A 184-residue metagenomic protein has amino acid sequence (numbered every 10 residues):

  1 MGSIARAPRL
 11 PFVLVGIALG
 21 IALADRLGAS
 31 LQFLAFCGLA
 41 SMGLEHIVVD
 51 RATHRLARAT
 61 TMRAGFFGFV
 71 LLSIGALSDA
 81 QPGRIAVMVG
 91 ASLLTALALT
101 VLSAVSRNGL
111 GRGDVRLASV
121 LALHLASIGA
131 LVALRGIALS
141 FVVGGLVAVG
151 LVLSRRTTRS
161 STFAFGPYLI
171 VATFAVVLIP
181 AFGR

Functional and structural regions predicted by a protein language model:
M1-R184: A membrane-topology feature that recognizes alpha-helical transmembrane segments and their immediate juxtamembrane
